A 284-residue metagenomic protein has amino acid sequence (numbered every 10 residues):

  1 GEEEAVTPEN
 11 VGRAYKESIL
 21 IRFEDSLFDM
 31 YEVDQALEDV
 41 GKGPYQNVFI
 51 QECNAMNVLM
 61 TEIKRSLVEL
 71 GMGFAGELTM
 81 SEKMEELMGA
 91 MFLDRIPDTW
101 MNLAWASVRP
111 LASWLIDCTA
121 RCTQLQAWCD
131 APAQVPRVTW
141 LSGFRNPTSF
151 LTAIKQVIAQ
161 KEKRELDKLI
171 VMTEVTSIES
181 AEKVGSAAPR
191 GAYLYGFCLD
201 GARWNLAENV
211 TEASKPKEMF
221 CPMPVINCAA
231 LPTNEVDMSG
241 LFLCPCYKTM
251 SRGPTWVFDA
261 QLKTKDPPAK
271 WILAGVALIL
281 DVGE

Functional and structural regions predicted by a protein language model:
G1-E284: Long C-terminal appendages of very large multidomain proteins
